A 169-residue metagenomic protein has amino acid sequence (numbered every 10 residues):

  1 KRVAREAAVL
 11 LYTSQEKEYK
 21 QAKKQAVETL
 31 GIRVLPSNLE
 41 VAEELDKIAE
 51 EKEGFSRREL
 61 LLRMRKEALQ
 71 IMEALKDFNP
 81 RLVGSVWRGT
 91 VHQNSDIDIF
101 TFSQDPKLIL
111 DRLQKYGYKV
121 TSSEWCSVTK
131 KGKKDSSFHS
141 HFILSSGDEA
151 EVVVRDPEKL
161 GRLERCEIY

Functional and structural regions predicted by a protein language model:
K1-E16, K20-Q93, S103-Y169: Catalytic core of pol beta-like nucleotidyltransferases
